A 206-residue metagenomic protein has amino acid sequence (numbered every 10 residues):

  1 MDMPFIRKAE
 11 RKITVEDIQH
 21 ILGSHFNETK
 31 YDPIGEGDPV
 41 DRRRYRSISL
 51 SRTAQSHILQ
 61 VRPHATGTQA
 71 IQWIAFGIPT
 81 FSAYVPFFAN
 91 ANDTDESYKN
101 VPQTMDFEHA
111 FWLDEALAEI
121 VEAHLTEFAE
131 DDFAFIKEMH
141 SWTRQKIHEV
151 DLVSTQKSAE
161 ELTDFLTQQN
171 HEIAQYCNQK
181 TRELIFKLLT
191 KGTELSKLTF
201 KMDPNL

Functional and structural regions predicted by a protein language model:
M1-L206: C-terminus-biased signal that marks the final domain/tail of proteins
